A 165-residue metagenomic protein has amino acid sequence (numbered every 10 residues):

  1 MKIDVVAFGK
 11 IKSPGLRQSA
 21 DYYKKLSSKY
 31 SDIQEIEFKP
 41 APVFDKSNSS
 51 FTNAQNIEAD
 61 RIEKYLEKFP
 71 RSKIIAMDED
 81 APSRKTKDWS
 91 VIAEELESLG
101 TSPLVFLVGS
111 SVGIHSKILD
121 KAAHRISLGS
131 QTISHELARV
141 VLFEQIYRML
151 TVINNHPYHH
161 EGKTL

Functional and structural regions predicted by a protein language model:
M1-S27: N-terminal beta1-alpha1 ligand-phosphate binding loop
K2-V6, Q34-I36, V105: A structural signal for isolated positions on well-ordered beta-strands in alpha/beta enzyme cores
V5, I75, G109, L142: Conserved RecA-like P-loop NTPase ATPase core
V6, I36, K73-I75, H124-I126: Hydrophobic/aromatic beta-strand patches that form the interior of the parallel beta-sheet core in alpha/beta enzyme
K29-S31: N-terminal leader/presequence segments that are low-structure and precede the mature protein or first folded domain
I33, K39-S102: S-adenosyl-L-methionine/SAH cofactor-binding core of RNA-modifying enzymes
M77-A81, K85-K117, A122-I133: Catalytic beta-strand/loop module used to bind and position nucleotide/cofactor moieties in cofactor-attachment
S116-H160, T164: Structured adenosyl-cofactor binding patch, chiefly the S-adenosyl-L-methionine
